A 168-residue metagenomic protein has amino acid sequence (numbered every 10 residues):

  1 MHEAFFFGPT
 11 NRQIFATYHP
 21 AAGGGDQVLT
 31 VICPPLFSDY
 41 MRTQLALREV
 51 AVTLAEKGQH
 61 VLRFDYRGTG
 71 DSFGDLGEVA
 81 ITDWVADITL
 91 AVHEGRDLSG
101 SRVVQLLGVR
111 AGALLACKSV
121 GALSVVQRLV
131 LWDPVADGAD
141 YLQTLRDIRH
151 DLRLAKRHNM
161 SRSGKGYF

Functional and structural regions predicted by a protein language model:
M1-G23: An N-terminal hydrophobic leader/cap segment in hydrolases
G8, P20-D65: Short, surface-exposed "cap/lid" segments of acyl-processing enzymes
Q27-T30, Q105, R128: Structural motif
F37, Y66-D71, A136: Alpha/beta-hydrolase active-site loop signature
L54, S119-L123: Aromatic pocket-lining residues of Rossmann-like dinucleotide-binding sites
T69-V103: Catalytic nucleophile-loop/oxyanion-hole region of alpha/beta-hydrolase and closely related hydrolase-like folds
L106-V120: Glycine-rich nucleophile elbow surrounding the catalytic serine of serine-hydrolase chemistry
S124-F168: The alpha/beta-hydrolase serine catalytic core
